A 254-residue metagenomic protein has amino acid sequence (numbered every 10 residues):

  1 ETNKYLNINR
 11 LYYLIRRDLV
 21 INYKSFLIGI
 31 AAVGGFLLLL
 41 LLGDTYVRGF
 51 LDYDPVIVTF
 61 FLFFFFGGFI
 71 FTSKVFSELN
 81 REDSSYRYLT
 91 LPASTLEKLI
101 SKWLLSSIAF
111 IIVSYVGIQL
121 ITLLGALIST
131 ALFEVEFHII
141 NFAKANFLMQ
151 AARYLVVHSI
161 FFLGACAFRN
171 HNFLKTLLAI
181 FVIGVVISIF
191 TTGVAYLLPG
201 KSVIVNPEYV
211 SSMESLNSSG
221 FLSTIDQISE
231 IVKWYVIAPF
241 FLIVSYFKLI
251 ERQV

Functional and structural regions predicted by a protein language model:
E1-S85, T95-V254: Hydrophobic alpha-helical transmembrane segments of membrane proteins
